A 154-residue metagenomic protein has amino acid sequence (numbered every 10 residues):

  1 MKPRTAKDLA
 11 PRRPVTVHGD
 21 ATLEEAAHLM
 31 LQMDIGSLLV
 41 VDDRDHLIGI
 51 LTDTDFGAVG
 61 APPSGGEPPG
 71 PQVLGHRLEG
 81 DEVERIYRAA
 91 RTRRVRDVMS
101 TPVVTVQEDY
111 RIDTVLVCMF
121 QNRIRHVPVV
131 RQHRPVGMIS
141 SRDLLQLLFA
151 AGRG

Functional and structural regions predicted by a protein language model:
M1-I35, V40-D43, L47-I48, Q72-C118 (+2 more regions): Bateman/CBS regulatory modules and CBS-like beta-alpha motifs in cytosolic regions of diverse proteins
G36, G49-T52, G57, R125 (+2 more regions): Short hydrophobic beta-strand motif reused across regulatory alpha/beta modules
G57-G75, L144-G154: A short, polar/charged loop-to-alpha-helix boundary motif
